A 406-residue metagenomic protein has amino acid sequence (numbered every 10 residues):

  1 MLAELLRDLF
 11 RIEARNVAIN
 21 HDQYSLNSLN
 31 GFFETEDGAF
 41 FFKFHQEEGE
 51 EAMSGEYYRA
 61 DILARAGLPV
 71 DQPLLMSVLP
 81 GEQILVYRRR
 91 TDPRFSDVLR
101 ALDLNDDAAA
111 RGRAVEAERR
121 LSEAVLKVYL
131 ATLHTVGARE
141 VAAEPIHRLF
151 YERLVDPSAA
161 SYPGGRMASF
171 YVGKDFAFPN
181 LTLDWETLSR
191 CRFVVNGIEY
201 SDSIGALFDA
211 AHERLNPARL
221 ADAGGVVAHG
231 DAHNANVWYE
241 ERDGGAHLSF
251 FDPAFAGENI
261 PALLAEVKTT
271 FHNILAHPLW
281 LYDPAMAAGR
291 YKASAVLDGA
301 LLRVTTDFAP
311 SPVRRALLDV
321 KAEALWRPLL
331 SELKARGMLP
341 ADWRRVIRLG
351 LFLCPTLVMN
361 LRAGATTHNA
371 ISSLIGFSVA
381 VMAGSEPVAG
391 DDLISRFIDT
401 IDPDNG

Functional and structural regions predicted by a protein language model:
L6-T35: ATP-binding glycine-rich phosphate-binding loop
N27-S54: ATP-binding glycine-rich loop module of kinase domains
G49-A66: The N-lobe alphaC helix and its flanking beta3-alphaC-beta4 segment of protein kinase-like domains, centered on
L63-A64, E241, L248, A256 (+2 more regions): Active-site activation/catalytic loop segments of kinase-like enzymes and analogous catalytic loops in related
A64-V78: Conserved HxN/HPN-centered segment at the entrance to the catalytic loop of eukaryotic protein kinase-like domains
L85-P93: Short pocket-lining segment of the protein kinase catalytic domain that shapes the ATP-binding cleft
V98-H229, E240-G244: ATP-dependent phospho-/nucleotidyl transfer catalytic cores
S311-G406: ATP/Mg2+ or Mg2+-diphosphate-binding catalytic cores that bind nucleotide phosphates or diphosphates via glycine-rich
